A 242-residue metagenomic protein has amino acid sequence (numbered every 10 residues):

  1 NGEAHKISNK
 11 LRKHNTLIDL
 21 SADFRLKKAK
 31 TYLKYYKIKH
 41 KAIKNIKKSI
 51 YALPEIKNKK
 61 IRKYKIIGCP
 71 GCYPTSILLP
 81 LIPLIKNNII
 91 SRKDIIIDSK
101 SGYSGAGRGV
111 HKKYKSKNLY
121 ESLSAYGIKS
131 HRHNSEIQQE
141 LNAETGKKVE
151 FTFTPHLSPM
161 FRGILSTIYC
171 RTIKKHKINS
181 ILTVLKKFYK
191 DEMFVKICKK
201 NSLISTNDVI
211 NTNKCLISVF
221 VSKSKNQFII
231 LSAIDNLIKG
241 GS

Functional and structural regions predicted by a protein language model:
N1-I128, G146, D208, F220-S224: N-terminal Rossmann-like NAD(P) cofactor-binding subdomain of oxidoreductases, focused on the glycine-rich
S76, K177-S180, G241: Short amphipathic alpha-helical segments
R92-S99, Y103-S232: C-terminal substrate-binding/catalytic lobe of Rossmann-fold NAD(P)-dependent oxidoreductases
D235-S242: C-terminal active-site "lid" helix and adjoining low-complexity regulatory extension at the edge of ATP-using catalytic
